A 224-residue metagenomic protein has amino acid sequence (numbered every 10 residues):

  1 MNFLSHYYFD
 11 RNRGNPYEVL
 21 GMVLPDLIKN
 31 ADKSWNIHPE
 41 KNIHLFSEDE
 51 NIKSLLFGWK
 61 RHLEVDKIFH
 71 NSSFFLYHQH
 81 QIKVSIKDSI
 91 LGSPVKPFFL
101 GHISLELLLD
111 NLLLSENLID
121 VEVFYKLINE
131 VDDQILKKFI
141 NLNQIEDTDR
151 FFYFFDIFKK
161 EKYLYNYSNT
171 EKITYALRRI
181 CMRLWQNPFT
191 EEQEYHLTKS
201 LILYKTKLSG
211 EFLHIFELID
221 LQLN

Functional and structural regions predicted by a protein language model:
M1-F99, Y195-N224: An N-terminal structural lobe/cap that precedes and organizes the functional/catalytic core across diverse proteins
H6, M22-N30, I103-S115, Y175 (+2 more regions): Short, hydrophobic/amphipathic alpha-helical patches that form generic packing surfaces within helical domains
D66-H70, S115-L118, R183: Amphipathic alpha-helical interaction surfaces
I82-F155: Active-site-proximal alpha-helical scaffolds that flank and shape metal-associated catalytic sites
Y125-L213: An amphipathic alpha-helical core segment
